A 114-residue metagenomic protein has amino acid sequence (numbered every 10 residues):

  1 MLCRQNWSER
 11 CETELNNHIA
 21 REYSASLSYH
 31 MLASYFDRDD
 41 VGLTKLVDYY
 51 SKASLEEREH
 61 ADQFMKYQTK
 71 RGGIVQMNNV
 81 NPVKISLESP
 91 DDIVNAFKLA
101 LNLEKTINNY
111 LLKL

Functional and structural regions predicted by a protein language model:
M1-I19: Disorder-to-helix initiation segments
W7, D39-K45, L87-D92: Juxtamembrane/interface segments of multi-pass membrane proteins
E14-N17, R21, G42, Y49: Residue preference for a single heptad-register face of alpha-helical coiled-coils
H18-R21, A25, L32, V80-L114: Acidic/histidine-rich alpha-helical segments that form the ligand environment of transition-metal centers
H30, R38-V80: Conserved alpha-helical segments that form or flank metal/cofactor-binding pockets of metalloenzymes
Y35: Conserved helix-loop functional segments at active or binding sites
